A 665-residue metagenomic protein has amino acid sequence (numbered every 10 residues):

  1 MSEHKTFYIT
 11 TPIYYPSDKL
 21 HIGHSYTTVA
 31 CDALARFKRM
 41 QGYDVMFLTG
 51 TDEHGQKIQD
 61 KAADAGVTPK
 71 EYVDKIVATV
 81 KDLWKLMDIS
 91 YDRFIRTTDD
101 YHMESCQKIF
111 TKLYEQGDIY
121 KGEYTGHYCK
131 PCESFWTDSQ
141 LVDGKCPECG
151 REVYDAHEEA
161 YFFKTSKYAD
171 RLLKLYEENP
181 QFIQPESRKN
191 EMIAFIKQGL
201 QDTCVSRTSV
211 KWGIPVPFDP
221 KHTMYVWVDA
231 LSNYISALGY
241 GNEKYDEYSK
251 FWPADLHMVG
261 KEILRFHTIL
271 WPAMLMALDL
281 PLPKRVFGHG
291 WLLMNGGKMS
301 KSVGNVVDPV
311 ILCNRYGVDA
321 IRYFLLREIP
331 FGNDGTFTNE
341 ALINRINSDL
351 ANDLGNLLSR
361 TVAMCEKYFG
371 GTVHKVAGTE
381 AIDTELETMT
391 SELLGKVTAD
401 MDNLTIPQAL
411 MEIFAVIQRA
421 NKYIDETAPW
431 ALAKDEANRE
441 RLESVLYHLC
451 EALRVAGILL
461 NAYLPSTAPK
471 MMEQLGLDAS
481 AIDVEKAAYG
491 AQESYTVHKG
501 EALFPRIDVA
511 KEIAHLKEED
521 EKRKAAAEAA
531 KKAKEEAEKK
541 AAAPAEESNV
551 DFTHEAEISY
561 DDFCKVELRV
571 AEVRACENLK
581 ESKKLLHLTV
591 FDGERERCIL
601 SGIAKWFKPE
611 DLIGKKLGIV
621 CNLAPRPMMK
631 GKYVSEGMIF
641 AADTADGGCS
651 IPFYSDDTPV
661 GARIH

Functional and structural regions predicted by a protein language model:
M1-E3, F37-D44, A65, P69 (+8 more regions): Secondary-structure transition/capping motifs at alpha-helix termini and the adjoining loop/turn into the next element
S2-I76, I95-T111, E115, C132 (+7 more regions): N-terminal catalytic cores of NTP/NDP-binding nucleotidyl/phosphoryl-transfer enzymes
S2-T49, Y101-S105, C149, D155-K367 (+1 more regions): Structured secondary-structure scaffolds
I76-D92: A glycine-rich helix N-cap at a beta->alpha junction
Q116-A169, L173: Cys/His-rich short segments
K121, H127, E328, A341-G378 (+2 more regions): Helix-rich, typically C-terminal accessory recognition domains appended to large enzymatic cores
A468-D562: Intrinsic disorder at enzyme termini
A542-H665: Phosphate-backbone binding interfaces of nucleic-acid-interacting proteins
